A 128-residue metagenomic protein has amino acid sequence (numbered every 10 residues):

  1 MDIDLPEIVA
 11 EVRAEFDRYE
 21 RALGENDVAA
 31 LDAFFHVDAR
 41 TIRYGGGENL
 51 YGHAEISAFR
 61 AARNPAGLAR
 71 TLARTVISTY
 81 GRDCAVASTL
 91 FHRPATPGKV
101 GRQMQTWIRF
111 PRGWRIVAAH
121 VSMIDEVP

Functional and structural regions predicted by a protein language model:
M1-E7, C84-A85, P97, R115-I116 (+1 more regions): C-terminal-biased regions
M1-V37, V127-P128: Short, low-complexity N-terminal intrinsically disordered segments enriched in polar/charged residues
D4, E11, R40-R43, A54-K99: Surface-exposed, charged secondary-structure patches
E15, D27-A30, F59-R60, A73 (+1 more regions): Hydrophobic alpha-helical segments typical of transmembrane helices and their membrane-interface/capping positions
Y19, L31-D32, R40, G52 (+3 more regions): Hydrophobic pocket/interface hotspot
F35-H36, F91-R93, H120-M123: Short beta-strand segments enriched in hydrophobic/aromatic residues within well-folded beta-rich domains
G47-E48: Short glycine-enriched, charge-decorated loop/helix-capping segments at active-site entrances that position
V100-P128: Short beta-strand edge/turn micro-motifs at domain boundaries
